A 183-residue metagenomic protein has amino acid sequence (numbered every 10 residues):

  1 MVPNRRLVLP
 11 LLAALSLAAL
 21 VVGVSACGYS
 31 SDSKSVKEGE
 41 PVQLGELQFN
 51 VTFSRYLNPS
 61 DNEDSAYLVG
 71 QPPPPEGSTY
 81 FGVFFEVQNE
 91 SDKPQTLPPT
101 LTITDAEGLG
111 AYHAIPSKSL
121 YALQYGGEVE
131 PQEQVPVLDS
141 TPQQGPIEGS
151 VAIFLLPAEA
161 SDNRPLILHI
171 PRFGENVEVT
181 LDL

Functional and structural regions predicted by a protein language model:
P3, P10, V22-L183: Conserved functional micro-motifs across diverse proteins
L7-A18: Sec-dependent N-terminal signal peptides
